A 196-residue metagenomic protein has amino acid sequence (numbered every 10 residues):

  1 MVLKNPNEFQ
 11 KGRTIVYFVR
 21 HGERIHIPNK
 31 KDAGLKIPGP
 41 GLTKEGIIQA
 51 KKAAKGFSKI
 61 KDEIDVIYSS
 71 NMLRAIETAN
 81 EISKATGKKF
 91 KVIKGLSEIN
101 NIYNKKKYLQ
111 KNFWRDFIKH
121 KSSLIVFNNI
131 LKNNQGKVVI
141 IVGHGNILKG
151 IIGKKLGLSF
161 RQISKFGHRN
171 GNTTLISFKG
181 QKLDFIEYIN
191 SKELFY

Functional and structural regions predicted by a protein language model:
M1-I15, K59, K91-V92, E98-K111 (+2 more regions): Acidic, low-complexity terminal tails and accessory targeting/binding regions of phosphate-metabolizing enzymes
V2-K91: Active-site-proximal alpha-helix that buttresses catalytic centers in soluble enzyme cores
T14-V19, Y68, N134-G143, I147: Beta-strand elements within well-structured catalytic alpha/beta cores of enzymes that handle phosphate/sulfate esters
R24, I147-L148: Short active-site segment of divalent metal-dependent hydrolases/proteases that encodes the spacing between
H26-N29, K36, P40-G41, N80-N129 (+3 more regions): Phosphate-handling substructures
K51-S58, L124-K132: Generic structural signal for well-ordered alpha-helical scaffold segments
N71-A75, G95, G143-I147: Short, conserved alpha-helical segments within structured domains
E81, G150, K154: Active-site signature of alpha/beta-hydrolase-fold catalytic machinery across serine- and Asp/Cys-nucleophile hydrolases
